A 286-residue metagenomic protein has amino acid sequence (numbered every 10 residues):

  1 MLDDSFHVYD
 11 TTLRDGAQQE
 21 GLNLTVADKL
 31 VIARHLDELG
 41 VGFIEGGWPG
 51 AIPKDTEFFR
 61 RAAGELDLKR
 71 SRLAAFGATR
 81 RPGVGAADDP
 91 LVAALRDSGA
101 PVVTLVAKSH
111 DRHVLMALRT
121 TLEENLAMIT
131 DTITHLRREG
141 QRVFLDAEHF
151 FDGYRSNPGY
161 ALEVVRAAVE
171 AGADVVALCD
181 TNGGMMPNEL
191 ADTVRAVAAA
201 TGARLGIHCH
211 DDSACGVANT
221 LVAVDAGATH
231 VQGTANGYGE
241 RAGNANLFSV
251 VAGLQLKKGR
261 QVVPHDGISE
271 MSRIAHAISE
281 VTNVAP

Functional and structural regions predicted by a protein language model:
M1-P286: Catalytic cores and adjacent flexible loops of soluble metabolic enzymes that perform enolate/carbanion chemistry on
